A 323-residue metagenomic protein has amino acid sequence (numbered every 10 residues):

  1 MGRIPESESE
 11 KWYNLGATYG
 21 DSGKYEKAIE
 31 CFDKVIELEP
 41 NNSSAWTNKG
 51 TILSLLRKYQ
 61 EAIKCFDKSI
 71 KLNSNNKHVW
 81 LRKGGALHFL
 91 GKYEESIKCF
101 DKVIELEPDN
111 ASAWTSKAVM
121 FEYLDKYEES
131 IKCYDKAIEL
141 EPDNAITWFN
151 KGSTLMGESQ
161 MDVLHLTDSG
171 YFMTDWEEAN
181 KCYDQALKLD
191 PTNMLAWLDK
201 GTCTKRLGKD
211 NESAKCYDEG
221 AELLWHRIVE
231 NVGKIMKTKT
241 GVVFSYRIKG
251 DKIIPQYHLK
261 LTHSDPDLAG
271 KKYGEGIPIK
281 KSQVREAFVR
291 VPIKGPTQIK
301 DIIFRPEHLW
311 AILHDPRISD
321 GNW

Functional and structural regions predicted by a protein language model:
M1-K11: TPR-adjacent "capping" and linker segments in tetratricopeptide-repeat scaffold/adaptor proteins
E10-D21, S44-L55, H78-F89, S112-Y123 (+2 more regions): Conserved alpha-helical positions within TPR/SEL1-like repeat arrays
V35, K68-S69, V103, A137 (+2 more regions): Canonical positions in the second alpha-helix
A221-W323: Intrinsically disordered, charged low-complexity linkers and terminal tails that flank or connect structured domains
